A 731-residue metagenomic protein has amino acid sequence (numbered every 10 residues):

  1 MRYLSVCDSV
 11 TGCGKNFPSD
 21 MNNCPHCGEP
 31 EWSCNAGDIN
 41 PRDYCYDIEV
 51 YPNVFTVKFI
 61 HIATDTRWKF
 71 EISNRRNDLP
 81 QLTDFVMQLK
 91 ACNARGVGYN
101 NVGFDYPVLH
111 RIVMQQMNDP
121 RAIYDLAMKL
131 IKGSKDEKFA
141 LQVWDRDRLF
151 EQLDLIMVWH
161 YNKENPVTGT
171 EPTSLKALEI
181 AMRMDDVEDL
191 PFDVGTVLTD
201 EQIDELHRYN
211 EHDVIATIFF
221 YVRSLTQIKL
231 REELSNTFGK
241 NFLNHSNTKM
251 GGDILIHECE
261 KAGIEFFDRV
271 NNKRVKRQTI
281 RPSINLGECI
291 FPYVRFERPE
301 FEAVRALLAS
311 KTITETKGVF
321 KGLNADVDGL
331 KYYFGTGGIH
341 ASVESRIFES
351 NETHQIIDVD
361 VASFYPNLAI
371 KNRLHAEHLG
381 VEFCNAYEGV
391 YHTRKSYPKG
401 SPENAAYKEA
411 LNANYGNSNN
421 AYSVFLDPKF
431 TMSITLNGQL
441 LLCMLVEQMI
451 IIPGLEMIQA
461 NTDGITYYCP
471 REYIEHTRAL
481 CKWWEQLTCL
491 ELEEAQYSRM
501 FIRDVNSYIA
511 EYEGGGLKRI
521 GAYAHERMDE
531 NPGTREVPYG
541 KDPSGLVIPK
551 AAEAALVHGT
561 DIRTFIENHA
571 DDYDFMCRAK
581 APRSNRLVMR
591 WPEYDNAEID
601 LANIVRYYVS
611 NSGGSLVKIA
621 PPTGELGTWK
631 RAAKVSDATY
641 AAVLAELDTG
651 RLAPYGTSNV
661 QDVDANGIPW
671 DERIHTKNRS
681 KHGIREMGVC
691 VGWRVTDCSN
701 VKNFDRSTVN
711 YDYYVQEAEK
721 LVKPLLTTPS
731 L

Functional and structural regions predicted by a protein language model:
Y3, E164-N165, G169-T170, A181-D189 (+12 more regions): Conserved "right-hand" nucleotidyltransferase catalytic core of DNA-directed polymerases
L4-S5, G28-A36: Short Cys/His-rich micro-motifs in 6-15 aa windows
V6, G12, N23, L178: The −1 position to Zn-ligating cysteines in a subset of zinc-ribbon hairpins
D8-F17, G28: Cys/His-coordinated zinc-binding microdomains
D20-P30: Cysteine-rich micro-motifs
R67-K176: Conserved DEDDh/DEDDy metal-dependent 3′-5′ exonuclease domain
I156, G169-E171, L190-T196, N324-E447 (+2 more regions): Helical catalytic core of nucleic-acid polymerases
N324, I474-L731: C-terminal, non-catalytic extensions of nucleic-acid polymerases
